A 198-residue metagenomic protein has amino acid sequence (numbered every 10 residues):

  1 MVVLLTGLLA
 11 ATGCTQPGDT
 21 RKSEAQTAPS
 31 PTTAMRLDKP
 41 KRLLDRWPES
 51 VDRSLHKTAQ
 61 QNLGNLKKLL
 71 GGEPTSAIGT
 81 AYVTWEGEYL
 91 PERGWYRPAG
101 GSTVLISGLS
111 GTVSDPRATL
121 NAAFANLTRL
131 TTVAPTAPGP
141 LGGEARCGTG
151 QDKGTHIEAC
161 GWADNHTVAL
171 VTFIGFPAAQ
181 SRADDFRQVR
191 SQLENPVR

Functional and structural regions predicted by a protein language model:
M1-L4: N-terminal export and membrane-targeting signals
L9-G13: C-terminal motif of bacterial Sec signal peptides marking the signal peptidase cleavage site
R21-T84: N-terminal "mature-domain start" segment
G79-R97, C147-G148, H156-W162: Short, surface-exposed beta-strand/loop micro-motifs that present aromatic residues
V83-R117: A short acidic-to-branched-hydrophobic micro-motif
A118-I157: Short Gly/Thr-rich strand-loop-strand
A145-Q188: A short, solvent-exposed beta-edge/loop patch
D185-R198: Short, low-complexity, Pro/Ser/Thr/Gly-rich segments in the mature regions of secreted, periplasmic
